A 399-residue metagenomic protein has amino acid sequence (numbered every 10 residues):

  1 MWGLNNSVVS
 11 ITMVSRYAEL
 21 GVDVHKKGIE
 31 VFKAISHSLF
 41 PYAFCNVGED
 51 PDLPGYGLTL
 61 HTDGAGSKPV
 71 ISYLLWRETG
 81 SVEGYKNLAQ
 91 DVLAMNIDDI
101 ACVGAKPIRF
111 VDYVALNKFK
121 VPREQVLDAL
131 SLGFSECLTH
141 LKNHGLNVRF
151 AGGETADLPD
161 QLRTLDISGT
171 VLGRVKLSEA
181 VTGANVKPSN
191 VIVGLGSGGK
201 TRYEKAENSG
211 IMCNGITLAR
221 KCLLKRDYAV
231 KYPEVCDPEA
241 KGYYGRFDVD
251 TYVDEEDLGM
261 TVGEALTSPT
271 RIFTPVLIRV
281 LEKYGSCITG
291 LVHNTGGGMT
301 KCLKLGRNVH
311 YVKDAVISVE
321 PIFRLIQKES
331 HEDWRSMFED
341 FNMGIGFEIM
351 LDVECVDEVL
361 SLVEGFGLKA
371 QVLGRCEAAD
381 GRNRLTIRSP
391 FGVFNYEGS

Functional and structural regions predicted by a protein language model:
W2-S399: Helix-biased detector of long, well-ordered alpha-helical tracts
